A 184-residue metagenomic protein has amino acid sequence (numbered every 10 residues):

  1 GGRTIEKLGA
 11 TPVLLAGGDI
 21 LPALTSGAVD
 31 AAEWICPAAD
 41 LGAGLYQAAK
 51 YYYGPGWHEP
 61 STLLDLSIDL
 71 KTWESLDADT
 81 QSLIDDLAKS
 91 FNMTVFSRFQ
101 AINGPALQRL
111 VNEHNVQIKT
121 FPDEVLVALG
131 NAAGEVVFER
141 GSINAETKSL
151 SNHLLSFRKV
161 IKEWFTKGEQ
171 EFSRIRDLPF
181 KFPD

Functional and structural regions predicted by a protein language model:
G1-D184: N-terminal secretory/targeting leader peptides
